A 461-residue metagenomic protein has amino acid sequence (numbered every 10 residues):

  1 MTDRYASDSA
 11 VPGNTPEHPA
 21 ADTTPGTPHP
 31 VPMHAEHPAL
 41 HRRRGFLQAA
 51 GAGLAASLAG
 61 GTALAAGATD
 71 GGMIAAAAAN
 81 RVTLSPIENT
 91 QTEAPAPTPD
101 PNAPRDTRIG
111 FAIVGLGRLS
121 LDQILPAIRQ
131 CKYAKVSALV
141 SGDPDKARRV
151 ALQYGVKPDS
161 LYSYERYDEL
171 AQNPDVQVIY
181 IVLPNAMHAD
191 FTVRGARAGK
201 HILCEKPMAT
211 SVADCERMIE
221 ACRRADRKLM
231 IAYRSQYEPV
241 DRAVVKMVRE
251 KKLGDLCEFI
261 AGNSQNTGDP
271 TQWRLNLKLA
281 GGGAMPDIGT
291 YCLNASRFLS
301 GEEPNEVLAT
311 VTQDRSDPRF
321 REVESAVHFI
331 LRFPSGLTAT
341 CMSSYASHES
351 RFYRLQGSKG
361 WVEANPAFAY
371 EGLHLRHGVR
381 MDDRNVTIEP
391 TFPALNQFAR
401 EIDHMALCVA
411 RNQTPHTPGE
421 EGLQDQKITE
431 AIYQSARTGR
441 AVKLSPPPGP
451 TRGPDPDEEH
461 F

Functional and structural regions predicted by a protein language model:
M1-H41: N-terminal secretory signal peptides
T27-L40, G45-D70: N-terminal export signals
A49-G53, M73-A76, T267, D382-F461: C-terminal helical cap and adjacent loop that interface with cofactors, partners, or active-site loops
G53-L54, A65-G155: N-terminal Rossmann-like dinucleotide-binding module
N80-R105, N294-E371, A399-P415, T429-I432 (+1 more regions): Contiguous beta-strand/loop segments that form the cofactor/metal-binding neighborhood of enzyme cores
S120, K228, S235-R321, G439: Predominantly a Rossmann-like dinucleotide-binding segment in NAD(P)-dependent oxidoreductases
S160-A221: Beta-loop-alpha module in the N-terminal Rossmann-like domain of NAD(P)-dependent dehydrogenases, especially those
C204, L229-I231, C341, A364: Hydrophobic residues in well-ordered beta-strands that form the structural core
